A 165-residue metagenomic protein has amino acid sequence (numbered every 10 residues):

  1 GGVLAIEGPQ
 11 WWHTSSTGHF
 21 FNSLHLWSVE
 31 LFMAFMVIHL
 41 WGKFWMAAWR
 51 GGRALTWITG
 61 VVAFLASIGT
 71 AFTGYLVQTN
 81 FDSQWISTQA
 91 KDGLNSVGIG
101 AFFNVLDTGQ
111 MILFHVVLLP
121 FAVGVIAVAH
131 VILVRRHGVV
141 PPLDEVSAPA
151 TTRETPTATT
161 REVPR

Functional and structural regions predicted by a protein language model:
G1-R165: Membrane-embedded alpha-helical bundles that constitute the cytochrome b-like, heme-associated redox core of multi-pass
